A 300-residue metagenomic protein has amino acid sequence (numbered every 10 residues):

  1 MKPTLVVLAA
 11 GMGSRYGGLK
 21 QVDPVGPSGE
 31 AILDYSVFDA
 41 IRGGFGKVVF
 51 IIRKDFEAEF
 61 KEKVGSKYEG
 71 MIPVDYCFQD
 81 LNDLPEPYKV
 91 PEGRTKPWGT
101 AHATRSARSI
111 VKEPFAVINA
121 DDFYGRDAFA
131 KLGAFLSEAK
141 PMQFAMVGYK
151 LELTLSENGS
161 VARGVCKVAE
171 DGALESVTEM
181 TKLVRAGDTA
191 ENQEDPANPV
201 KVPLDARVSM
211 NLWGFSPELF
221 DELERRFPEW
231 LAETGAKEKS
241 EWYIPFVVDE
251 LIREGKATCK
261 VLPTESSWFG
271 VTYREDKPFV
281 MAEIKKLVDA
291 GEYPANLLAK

Functional and structural regions predicted by a protein language model:
M1-L19, D23: N-terminal nucleotide-binding beta1-loop-alpha1 segment
M1-V7, P27-V117, Y124, F129 (+1 more regions): Conserved N-terminal catalytic core of the sugar/cofactor nucleotidyltransferase
V22, C166-V168, V261: A structural signal for short hydrophobic beta-strand segments in well-ordered beta-sheet cores
F60-V64, L132, L223, V280: Hydrophobic packing residues within well-ordered alpha-helices of enzyme cores
R126-W213, P217: Conserved core of the sugar-phosphate nucleotidyltransferase
G214, C259-L262, G270: Conserved active-site beta-strand element of glycosyltransferases/polysaccharide synthases
E224-A257: A C-terminal functional module that forms or caps the active site or interfaces directly with catalytic machinery
